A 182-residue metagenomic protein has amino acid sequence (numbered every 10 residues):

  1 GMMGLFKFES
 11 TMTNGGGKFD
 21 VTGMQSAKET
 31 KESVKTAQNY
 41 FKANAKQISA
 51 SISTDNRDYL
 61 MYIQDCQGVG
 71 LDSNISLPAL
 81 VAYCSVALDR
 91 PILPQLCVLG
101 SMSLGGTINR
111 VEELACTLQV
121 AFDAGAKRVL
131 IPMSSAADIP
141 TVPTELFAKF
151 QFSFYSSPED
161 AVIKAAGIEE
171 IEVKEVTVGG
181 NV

Functional and structural regions predicted by a protein language model:
G1-V182: Peripheral, non-AAA+ core regions of ATP-driven protein-machinery
